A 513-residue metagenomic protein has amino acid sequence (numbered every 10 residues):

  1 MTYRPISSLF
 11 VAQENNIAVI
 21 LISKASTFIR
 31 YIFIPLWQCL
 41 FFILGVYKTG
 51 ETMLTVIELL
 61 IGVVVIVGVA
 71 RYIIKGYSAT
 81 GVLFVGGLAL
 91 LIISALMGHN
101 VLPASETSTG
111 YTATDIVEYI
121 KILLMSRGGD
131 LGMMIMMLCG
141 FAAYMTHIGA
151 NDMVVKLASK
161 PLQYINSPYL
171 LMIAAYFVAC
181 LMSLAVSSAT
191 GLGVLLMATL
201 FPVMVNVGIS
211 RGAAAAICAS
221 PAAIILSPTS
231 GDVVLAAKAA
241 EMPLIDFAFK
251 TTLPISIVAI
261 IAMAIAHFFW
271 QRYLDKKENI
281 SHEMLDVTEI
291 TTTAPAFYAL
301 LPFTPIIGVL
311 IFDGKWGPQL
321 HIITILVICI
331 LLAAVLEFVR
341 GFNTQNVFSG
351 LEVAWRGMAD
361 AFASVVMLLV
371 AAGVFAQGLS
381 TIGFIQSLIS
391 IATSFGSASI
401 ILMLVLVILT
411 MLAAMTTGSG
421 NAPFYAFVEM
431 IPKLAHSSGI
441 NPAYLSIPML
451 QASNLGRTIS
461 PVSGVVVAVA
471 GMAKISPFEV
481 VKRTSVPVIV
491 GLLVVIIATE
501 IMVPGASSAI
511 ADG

Functional and structural regions predicted by a protein language model:
T52-I66, A70, L83-L90, S94 (+5 more regions): Long, contiguous bundles of hydrophobic transmembrane helices that form the permeation core of multi-pass
M53-I57, S105-T109, E118-D130, I245-P254 (+4 more regions): Interfacial loop-to-helix junctions that mark the boundaries of transmembrane helices in multi-pass membrane
T55-L59, M125-G132, K160-A174, V207-A213 (+4 more regions): Membrane-interfacial loop-to-helix junctions in multi-pass transporters
F84, A104-D152, I323, V327-Q386: Core transmembrane alpha-helical segments of multi-pass membrane transporters/permeases
M134-M137, Q163-T199, L368-A372, F395-K433 (+3 more regions): Hydrophobic alpha-helical transmembrane segments of multi-pass integral membrane proteins, predominantly secondary
K156, I165-I173, V205-I217, D246-K250 (+2 more regions): Membrane-interface alpha-helices at helix entry/exit sites of multi-pass transporters
A179-L196, F201, N206-D246, M263-H267 (+3 more regions): Alpha-helical transmembrane segments and, especially, the helix-loop junctions at the ends of these helices
